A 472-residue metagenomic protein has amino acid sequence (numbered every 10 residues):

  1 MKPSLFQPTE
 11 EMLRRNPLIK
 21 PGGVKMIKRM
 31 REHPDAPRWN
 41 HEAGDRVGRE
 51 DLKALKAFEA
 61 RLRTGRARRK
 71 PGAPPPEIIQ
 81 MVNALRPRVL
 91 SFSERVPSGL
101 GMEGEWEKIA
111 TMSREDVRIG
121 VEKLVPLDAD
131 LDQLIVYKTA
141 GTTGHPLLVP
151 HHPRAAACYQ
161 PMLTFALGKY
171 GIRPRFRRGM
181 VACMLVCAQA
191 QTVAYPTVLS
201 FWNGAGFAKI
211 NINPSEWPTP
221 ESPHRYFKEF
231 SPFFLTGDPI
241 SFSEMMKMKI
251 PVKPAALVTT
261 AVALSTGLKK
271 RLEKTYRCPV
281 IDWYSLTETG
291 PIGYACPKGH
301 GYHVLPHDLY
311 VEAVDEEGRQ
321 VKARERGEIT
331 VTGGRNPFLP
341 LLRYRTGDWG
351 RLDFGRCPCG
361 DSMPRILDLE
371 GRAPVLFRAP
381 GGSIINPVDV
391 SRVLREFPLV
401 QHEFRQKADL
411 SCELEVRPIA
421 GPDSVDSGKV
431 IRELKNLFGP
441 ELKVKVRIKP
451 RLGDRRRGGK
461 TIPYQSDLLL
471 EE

Functional and structural regions predicted by a protein language model:
M1-K138, H145-F176, S231-T236, P251-V252 (+3 more regions): Nucleotide 5′-phosphate-binding alpha/beta core
K2-L5, A188-H307, D389: Conserved adenylate-forming
L85, T139-T142, C183, L235 (+2 more regions): Conserved S/T- and glycine-rich ATP-binding loop of Class I adenylate-forming
T143, D315-E317, G381, G458: Residue-level recognition of short loop/turn positions
L167-A190, A194-P196: Carboxylate/His-rich catalytic cores and anion/metal-binding grooves
G206, P279, Y310, E403 (+1 more regions): Conserved beta-strand segments of alpha/beta enzyme cores
L235, R335-L442: AMP-binding/adenylate-forming catalytic core of the ANL superfamily
L264, L268-R356, V375: Conserved AMP-binding/adenylate-forming
